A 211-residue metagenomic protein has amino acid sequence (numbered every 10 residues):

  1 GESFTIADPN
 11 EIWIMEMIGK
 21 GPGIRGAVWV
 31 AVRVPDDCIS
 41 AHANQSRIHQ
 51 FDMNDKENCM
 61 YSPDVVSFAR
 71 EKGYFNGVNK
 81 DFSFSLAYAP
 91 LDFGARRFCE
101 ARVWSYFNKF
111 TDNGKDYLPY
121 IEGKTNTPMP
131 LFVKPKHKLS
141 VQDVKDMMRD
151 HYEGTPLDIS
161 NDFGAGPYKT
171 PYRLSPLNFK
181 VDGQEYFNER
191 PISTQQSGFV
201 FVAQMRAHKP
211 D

Functional and structural regions predicted by a protein language model:
E2-D211: C-terminus-biased signal that marks the final domain/tail of proteins
